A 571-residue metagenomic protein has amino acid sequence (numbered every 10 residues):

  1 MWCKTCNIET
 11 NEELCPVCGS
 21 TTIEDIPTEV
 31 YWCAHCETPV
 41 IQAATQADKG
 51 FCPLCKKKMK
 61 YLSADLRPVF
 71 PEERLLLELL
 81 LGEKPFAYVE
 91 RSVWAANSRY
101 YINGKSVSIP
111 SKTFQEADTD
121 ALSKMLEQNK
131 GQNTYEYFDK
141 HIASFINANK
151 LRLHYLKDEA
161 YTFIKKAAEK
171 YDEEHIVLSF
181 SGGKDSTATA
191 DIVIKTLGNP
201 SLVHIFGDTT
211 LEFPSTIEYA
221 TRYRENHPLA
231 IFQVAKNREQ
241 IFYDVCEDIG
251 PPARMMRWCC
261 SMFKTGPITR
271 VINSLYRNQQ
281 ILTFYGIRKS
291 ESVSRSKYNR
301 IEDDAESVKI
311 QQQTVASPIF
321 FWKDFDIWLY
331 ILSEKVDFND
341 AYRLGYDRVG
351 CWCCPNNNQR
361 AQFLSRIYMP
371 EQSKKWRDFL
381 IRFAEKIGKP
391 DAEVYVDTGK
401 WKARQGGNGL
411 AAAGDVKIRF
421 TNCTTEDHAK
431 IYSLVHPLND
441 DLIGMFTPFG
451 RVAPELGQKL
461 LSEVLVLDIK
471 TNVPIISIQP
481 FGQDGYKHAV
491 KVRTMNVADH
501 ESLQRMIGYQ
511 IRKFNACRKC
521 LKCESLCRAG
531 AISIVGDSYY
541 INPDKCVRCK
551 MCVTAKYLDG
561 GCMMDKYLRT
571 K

Functional and structural regions predicted by a protein language model:
M1-S179, K184-R512, I534-Y539, K545-T554 (+1 more regions): Nucleotide-activated chemistry modules centered on ATP-dependent adenylation/adenylyltransferase
F514-R528, I532-I534: C-terminal accessory/binding modules appended to enzymatic or scaffolding proteins
